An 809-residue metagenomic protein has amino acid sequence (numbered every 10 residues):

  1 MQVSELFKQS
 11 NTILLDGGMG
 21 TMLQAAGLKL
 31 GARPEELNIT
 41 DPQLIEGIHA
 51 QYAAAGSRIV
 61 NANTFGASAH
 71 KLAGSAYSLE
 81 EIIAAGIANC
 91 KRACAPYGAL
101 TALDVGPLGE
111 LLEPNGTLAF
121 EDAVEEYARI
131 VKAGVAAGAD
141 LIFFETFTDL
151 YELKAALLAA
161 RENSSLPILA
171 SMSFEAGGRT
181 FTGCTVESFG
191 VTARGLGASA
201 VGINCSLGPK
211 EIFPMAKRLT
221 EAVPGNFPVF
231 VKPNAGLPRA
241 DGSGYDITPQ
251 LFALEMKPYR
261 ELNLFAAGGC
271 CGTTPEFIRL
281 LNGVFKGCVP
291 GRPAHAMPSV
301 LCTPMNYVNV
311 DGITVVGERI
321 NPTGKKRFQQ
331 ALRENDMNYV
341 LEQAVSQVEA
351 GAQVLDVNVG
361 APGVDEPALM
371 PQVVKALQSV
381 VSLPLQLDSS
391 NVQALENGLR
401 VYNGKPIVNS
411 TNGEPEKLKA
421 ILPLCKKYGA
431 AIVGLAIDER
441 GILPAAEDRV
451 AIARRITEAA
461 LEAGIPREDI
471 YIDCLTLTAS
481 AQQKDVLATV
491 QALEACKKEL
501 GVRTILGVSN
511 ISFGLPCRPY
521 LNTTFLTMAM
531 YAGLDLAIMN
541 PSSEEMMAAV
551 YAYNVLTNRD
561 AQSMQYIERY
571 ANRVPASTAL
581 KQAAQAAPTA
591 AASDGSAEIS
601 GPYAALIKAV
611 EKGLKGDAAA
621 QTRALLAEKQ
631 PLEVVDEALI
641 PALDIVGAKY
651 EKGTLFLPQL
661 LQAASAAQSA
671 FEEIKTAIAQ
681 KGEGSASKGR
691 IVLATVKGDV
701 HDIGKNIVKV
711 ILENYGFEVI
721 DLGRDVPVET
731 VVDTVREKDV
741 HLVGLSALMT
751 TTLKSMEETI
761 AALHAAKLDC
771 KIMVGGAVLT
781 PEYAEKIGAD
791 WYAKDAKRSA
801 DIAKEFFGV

Functional and structural regions predicted by a protein language model:
M1-D473, L477-V809: Domain-level signal for soluble alpha/beta catalytic cores
